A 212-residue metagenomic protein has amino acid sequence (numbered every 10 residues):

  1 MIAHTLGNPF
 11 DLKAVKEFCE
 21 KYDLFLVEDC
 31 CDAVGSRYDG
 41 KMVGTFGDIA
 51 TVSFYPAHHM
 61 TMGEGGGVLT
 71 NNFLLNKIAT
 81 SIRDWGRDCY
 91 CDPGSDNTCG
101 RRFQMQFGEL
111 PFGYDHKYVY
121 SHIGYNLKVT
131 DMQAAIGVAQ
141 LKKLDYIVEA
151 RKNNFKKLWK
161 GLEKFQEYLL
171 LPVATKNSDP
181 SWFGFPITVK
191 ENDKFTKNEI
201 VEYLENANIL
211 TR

Functional and structural regions predicted by a protein language model:
M1-A3, N8-A14, K21, R37 (+1 more regions): PLP-dependent aminotransferase class I/II
M1-K77: Active-site phosphate-binding strand-loop segment of PLP-dependent enzymes
